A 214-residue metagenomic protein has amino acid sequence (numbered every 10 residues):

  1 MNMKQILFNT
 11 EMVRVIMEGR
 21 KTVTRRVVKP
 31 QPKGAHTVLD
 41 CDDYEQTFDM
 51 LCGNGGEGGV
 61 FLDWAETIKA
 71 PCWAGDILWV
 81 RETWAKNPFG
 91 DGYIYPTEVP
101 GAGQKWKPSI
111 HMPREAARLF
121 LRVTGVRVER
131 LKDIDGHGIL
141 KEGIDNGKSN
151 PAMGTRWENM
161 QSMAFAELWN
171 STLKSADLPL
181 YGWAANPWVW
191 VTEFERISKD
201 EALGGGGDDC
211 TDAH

Functional and structural regions predicted by a protein language model:
M1-H214: Secondary-structure transition motif
